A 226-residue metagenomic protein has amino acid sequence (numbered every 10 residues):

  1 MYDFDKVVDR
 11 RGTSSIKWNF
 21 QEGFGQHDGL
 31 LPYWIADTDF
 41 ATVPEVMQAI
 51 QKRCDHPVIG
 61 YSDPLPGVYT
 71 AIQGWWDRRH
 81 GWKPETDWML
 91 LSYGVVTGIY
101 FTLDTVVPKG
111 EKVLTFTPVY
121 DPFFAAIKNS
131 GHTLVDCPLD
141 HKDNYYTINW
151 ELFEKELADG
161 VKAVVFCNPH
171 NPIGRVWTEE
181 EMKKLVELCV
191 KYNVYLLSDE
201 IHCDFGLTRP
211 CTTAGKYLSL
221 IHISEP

Functional and structural regions predicted by a protein language model:
Y2-G94, F101: N-terminal small-domain helix-loop-helix segment of the aminotransferase-like
P84-M89, K109-K112, L220: Short acidic capping loops at alpha-helix termini that bridge into adjacent secondary structure
T105-I127: Conserved PLP-anchoring active-site segment centered on the Schiff-base-forming lysine
T117, D136-H141: Short beta->alpha connector loops at strand-helix junctions that form conserved, small/polar/Pro-enriched
N129-L134: A short helix-loop-beta submotif of the ANL/AMP-binding
D140-C211: Active-site phosphate-binding strand-loop segment of PLP-dependent enzymes
L218-P226: Residue-level detector of conserved catalytic or cofactor/ligand-binding positions in enzyme active sites
